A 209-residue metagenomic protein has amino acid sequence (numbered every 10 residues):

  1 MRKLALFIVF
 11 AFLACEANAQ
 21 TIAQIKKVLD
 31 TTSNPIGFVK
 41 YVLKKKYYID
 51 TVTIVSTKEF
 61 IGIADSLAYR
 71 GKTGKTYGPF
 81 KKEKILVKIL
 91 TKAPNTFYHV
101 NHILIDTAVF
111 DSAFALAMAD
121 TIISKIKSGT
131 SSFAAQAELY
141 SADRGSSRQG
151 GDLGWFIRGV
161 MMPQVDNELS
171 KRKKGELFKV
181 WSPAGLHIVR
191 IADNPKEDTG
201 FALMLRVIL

Functional and structural regions predicted by a protein language model:
M1-I25: Bacterial Sec-dependent N-terminal signal peptides
A19-Y77: Start-of-domain marker
D50-V55, K84-S128, D143-P163, I188-L209: Well-structured core secondary-structure elements of compact alpha/beta domains
I54-K72, G159-K174, V180: Cell-wall glycan
T73-K82, L177-P183: Short acidic-hydrophobic surface loop/beta-edge motif
G129-F133: Loop/turn elements at helix/coil->beta-strand transitions in domains of secreted/extracellular proteins
Y140: Extracellular/periplasmic metallocenter environments
